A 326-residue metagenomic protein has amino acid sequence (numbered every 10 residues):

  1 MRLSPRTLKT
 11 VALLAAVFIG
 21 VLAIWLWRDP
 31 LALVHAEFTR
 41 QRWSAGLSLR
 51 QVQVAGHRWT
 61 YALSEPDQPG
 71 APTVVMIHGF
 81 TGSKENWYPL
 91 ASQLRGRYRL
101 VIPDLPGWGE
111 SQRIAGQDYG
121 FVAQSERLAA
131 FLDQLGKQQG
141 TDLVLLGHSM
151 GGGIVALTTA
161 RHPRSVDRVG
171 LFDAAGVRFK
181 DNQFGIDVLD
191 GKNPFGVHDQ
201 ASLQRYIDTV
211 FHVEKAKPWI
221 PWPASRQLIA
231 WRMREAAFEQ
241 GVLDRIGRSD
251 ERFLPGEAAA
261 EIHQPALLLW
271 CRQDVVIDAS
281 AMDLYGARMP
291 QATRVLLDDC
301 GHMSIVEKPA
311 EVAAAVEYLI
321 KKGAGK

Functional and structural regions predicted by a protein language model:
M1-P72, R97-Y98, K137, K321-K326: Alpha/beta-hydrolase fold catalytic core
P30-L33, R40, K180-I186, V197-E261: Conserved alpha/beta-hydrolase catalytic His-Asp/Glu region
V52-G56, T60-Q68, I102-L146, A314: Active-site loop/oxyanion-hole signature of alpha/beta-hydrolase fold enzymes
S64-E110: Conserved HGGG/HGGXW glycine-rich cap/lid loop of the alpha/beta-hydrolase fold
A160, R168-H198: Flexible "cap/lid" loop of the alpha/beta hydrolase fold
I262, L268-W270: Short beta-strand/loop motif that positions the catalytic acidic residue of the alpha/beta-hydrolase fold
Q273-I277: Acidic catalytic loop of the alpha/beta-hydrolase fold
A292-K326: Catalytic active-site module of serine/aspartate enzymes centered on a nucleophile-bearing elbow/loop
